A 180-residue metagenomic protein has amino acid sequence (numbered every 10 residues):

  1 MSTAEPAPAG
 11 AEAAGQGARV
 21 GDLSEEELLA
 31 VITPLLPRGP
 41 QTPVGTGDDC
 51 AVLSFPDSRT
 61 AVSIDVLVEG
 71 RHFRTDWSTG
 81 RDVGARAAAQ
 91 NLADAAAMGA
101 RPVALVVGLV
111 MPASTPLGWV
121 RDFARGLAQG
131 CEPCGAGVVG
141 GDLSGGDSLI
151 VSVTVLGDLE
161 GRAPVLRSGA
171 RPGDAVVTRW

Functional and structural regions predicted by a protein language model:
M1-T79, M98, V107, A128-C131 (+1 more regions): Extreme N-terminal cap/leader segments of soluble proteins
T42-V44, D76-L92, S114-R125, Q129: Glycine-rich anion/phosphate-binding loops
T46-D48, N91, G146-S148: Short Gly/Ser/Thr- and Asp/Glu-enriched loop/turn motifs at secondary-structure junctions
S54-T60, L67, P102-W180: Glycine-rich anion-binding loops of enzyme active sites
H72-F73, S78, D82, P164 (+1 more regions): Short capping/connector residues at structural and topological boundaries
A88-A97, G137-G141: Short, charged beta->alpha transition segments
